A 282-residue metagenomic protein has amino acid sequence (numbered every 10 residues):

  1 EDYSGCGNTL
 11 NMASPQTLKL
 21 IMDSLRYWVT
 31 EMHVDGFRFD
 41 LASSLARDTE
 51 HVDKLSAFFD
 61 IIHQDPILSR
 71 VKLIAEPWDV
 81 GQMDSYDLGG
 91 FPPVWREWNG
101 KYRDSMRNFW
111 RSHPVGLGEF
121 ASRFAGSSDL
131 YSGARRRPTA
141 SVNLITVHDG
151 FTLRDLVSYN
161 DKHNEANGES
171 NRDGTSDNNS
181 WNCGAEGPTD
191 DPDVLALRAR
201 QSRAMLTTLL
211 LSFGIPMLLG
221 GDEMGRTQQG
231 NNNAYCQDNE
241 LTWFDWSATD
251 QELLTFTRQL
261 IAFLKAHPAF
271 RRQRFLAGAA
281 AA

Functional and structural regions predicted by a protein language model:
E1-V34, R38-I67, L130: Substrate-binding/active-site clefts of carbohydrate-active enzymes
L10, A42-S44, C183-L195, N239-W246: Glycine- and acidic
I21, W28, F39, L73 (+4 more regions): Conserved, mostly hydrophobic/aromatic
H33, K54-G220, N233-Q237, P268-R271 (+1 more regions): Conserved alpha/beta catalytic core and glycan-binding cleft of carbohydrate-active enzymes
S43-L45, D79, M224-G225: Active-site-proximal loop/turn and secondary-structure-junction residues that shape catalytic pockets, frequently
L219-M224, Q228: Short acidic/histidine-rich active-site segments
Q228-R258, A262: Extended hydrophobic/aromatic segments used for targeting, binding, or gating
T249-A281: Catalytic cores of secreted or luminal carbohydrate-active enzymes
